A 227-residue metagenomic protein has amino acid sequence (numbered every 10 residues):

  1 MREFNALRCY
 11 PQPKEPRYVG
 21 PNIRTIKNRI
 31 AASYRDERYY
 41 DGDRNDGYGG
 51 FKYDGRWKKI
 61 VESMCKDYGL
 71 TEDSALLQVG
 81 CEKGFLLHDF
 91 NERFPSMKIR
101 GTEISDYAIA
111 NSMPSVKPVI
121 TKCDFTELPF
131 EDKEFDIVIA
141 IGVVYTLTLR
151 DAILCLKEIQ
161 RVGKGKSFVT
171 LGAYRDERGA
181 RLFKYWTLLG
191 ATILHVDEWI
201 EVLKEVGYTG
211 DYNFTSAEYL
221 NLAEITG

Functional and structural regions predicted by a protein language model:
M1-Y68, A75-P129, L147-L154, E158 (+1 more regions): Class I (Rossmann-like) S-adenosyl-L-methionine-dependent methyltransferase catalytic domain, capturing the SAM-binding
I139: A conserved beta-strand element that flanks and buttresses the S-adenosyl-L-methionine
G142-T146: Short catalytic micro-motifs in class I SAM-dependent methyltransferases
